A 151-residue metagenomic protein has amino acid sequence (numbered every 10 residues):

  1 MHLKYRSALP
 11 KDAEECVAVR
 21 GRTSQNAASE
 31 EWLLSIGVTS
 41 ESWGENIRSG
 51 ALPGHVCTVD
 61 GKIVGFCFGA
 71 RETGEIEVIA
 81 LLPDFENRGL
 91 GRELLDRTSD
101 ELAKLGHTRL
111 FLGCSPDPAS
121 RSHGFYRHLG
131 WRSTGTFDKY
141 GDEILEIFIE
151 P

Functional and structural regions predicted by a protein language model:
L3-A18: A short beta-loop-alpha structural element at the N-terminal edge of CoA-dependent acyl/N-acetyltransferase catalytic
G21-G44: Conserved GNAT-fold acetyl-CoA-binding loop/helix
E41-V56, E75: A short helix-loop-beta-strand connector motif used in the catalytic cores of GNAT acetyltransferases and, in some
V56, K62-A70, E75-A80: Conserved beta-strand in the GNAT
F85, G89-R97: Conserved acetyl-CoA pyrophosphate-binding loop and the N-cap/start of the following alpha-helix in GNAT-like
E86, L112-S122, D138-D142: Conserved beta-strand-loop-alpha-helix junction that forms the acyl-donor binding cleft
R92, D117-G135: Conserved active-site alpha-helix within GNAT-family acetyltransferase domains
L102-S115: Conserved GNAT acetyl-CoA-binding A-motif
